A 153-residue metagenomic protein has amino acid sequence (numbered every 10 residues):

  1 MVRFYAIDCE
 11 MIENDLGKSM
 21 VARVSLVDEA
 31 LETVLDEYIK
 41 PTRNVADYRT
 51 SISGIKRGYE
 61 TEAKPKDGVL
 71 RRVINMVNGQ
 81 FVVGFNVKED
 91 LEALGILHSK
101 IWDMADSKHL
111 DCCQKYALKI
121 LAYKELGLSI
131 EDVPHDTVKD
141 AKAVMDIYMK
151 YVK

Functional and structural regions predicted by a protein language model:
M1-M20: Entry/capping segment at the start of metal-dependent catalytic domains with acidic active-site entry clusters
M1-R3, D47-T50, D67-L70: Generic detector of short, locally flexible boundary/turn motifs and exposed helical patches
I7, A63, G84-V87: Short His-Asn-centered micro-motif
G17-R23, D28-S53, I74-K153: Metal-dependent phosphoesterase core characteristic of DEDDh/y 3'-5' exonuclease domains
S51-T61: Short, basic, glycine/proline-bearing loop/turn elements
G58, P65-Q80: Short, basic/hydrophobic alpha-helical segments
A63-D67, H135-V138: Conserved phosphate-coordination/catalytic loops
